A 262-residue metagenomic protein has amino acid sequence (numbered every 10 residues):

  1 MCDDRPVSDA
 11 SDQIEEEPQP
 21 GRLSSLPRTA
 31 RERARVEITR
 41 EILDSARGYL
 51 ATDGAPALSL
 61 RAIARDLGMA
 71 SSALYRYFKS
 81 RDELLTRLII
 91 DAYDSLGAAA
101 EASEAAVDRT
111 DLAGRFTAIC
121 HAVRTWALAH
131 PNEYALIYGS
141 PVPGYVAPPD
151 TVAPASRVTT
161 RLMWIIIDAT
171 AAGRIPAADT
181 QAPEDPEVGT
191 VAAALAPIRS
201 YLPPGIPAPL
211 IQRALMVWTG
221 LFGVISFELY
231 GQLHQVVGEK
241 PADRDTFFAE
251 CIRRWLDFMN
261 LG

Functional and structural regions predicted by a protein language model:
M1-R22, T160-G262: C-terminal peripheral helix-coil segments that are non-catalytic and often amphipathic
C2-D53, A57-A62, K79-T86, D108: Basic, helix-initiating cap at the start of DNA-binding domains
E37, E41-G48, D66, E83-S103 (+5 more regions): Alpha-helical structural segments
R61-R65, L74: Append "Primarily bacterial transcriptional regulators
M69-F78: Short hydrophobic/aromatic patch on the recognition helix
A102-D111, V142-Y145: Helix-loop segments that flank and shape redox-cofactor active sites
T117-Y138, V152-G173, V188: Helical hydrophobic small-molecule/effector-binding pocket
Y138-T151, Q235-A242: Short helix/strand-bridging catalytic loops that position acidic/His residues to coordinate divalent metals and engage
